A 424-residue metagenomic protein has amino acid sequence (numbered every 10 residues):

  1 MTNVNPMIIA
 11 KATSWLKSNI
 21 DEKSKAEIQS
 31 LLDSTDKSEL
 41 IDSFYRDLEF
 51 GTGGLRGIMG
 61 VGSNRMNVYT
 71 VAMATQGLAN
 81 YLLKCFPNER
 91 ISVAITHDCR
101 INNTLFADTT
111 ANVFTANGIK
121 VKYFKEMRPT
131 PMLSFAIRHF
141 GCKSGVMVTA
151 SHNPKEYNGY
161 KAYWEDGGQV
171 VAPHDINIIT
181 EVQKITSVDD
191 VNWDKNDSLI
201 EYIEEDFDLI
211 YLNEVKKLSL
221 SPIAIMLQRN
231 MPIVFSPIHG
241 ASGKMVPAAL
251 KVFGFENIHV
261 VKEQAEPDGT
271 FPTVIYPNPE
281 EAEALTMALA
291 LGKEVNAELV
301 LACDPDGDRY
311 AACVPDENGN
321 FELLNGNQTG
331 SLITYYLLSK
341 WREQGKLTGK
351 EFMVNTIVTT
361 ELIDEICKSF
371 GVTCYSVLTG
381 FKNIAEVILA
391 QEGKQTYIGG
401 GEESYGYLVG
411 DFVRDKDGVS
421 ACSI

Functional and structural regions predicted by a protein language model:
N3-T110, E201-N230, A241: An N-terminal, well-structured beta->alpha segment
W15, N19, E39-S43, D47-L48 (+2 more regions): Gly/Ser/Thr-enriched, mixed-charge loops and adjacent short helices that form phosphate/oxyanion-binding elements
F44-N64, A150-N153, I233, P237-A249 (+3 more regions): Conserved phosphate/anionic-ligand binding catalytic regions in large, soluble enzymes, centered on
A94-Y157, E256-A312: N-terminal small/polar loop signature for handling phosphorylated ligands or for N-terminal nucleophile
T104-T109, S134-R138, E156-A162, Q183 (+8 more regions): Short acidic, glycine/serine/threonine-rich loops at helix termini
K125, I185-F207, D316-G399, Y407-L408: Proline/glycine-rich low-complexity loops and linkers
K143-S151, K155-Y157, A162, A288-G319 (+3 more regions): Glycine-rich phosphate-binding loop
